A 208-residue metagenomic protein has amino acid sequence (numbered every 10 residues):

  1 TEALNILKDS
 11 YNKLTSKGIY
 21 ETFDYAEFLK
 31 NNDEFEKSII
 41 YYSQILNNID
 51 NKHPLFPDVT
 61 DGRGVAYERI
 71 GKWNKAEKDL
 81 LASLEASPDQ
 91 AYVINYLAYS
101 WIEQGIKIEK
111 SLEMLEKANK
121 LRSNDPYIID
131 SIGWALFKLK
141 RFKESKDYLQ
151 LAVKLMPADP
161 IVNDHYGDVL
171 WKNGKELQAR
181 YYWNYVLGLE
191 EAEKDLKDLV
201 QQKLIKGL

Functional and structural regions predicted by a protein language model:
T1, N32, I70, Q104-G105 (+2 more regions): Structural motif corresponding to the intra-repeat A-B loop/turn of tetratricopeptide repeats
K13-L14, N48-K52, A86, L121 (+2 more regions): Structural marker of alpha-solenoid helical repeat scaffolds
D24, G62, Y96, S131 (+2 more regions): Canonical tetratricopeptide repeat
E27, V65, Y99-S100, W134 (+1 more regions): Residue-level recognition of tetratricopeptide repeat
H165, K172, E176-L208: Terminal, low-structured helical/coil segments at or just beyond the last alpha-helical repeat
